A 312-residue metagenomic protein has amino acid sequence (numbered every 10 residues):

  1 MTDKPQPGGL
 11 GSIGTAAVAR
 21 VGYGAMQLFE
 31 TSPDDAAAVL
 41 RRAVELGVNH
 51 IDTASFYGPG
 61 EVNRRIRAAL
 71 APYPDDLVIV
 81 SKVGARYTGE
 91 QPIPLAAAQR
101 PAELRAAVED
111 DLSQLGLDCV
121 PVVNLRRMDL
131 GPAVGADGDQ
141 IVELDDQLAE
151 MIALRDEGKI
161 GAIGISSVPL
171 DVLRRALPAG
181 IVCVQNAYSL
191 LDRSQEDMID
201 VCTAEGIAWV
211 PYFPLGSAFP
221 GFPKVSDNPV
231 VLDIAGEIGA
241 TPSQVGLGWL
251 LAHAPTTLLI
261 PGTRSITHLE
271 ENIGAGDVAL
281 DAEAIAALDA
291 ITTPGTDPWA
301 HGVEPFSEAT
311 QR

Functional and structural regions predicted by a protein language model:
M1-K82, E150, G216, Q311-R312: N-terminal binding-site loop/beta-alpha segment at the start of enzyme catalytic domains that lines or forms
P5, M128-G295, A300-H301, P305-R312: Beta/alpha (TIM)-barrel catalytic core signal, keyed to glycine-rich beta->alpha loops juxtaposed to Asp/Glu that bind
G24-D34, E90-A102, V134-Q140: Active-site mouth loops of central-metabolism enzymes
Q27-F29, Y57, A85-Y87, R126-P132 (+2 more regions): Feature marks short, surface-exposed loop/turn motifs that line or immediately flank catalytic pockets and channel
T31-A43, Q99-L115, P169-R174: Short, acidic/polar
V48, L117-V120, I160, I181: A structural motif
P72-Q99, R126: Structural motif corresponding to the early beta-alpha repeats
L112-A136: Active-site groove signature of glycoside hydrolases
